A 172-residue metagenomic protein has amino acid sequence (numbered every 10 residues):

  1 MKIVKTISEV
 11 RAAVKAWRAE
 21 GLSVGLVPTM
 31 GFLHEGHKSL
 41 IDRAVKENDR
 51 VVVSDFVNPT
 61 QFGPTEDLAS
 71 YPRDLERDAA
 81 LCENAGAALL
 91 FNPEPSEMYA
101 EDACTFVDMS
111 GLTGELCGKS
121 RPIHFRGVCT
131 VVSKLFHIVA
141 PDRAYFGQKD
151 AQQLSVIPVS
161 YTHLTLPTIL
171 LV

Functional and structural regions predicted by a protein language model:
M1-L22: Positively charged, low-complexity intrinsically disordered leader regions
T6, H34, C82, F146: Residue-level signal for inorganic ion chemistry
R11-R18, I41-K46, P158: Surface-exposed amphipathic alpha-helices with a cationic face
M30-V45, Q153: Di-metal (Zn2+ and/or Mg2+/Mn2+) metal-binding site signature of metallo-dependent hydrolases with the MBL/beta-CASP
K38-K46, D78-A79, N84, Y161: Short amphipathic alpha-helices and their capping/turn segments at secondary-structure boundaries
V45-E66: ATP-dependent adenylation/pyrophosphate-handling site
A69-Y145: Divalent-metal (Mg2+/Mn2+/Ca2+)-assisted nucleotide/phosphate chemistry catalytic cores
T162-T168: Conserved small/polar residues in nucleotide/adenosyl-binding loops
